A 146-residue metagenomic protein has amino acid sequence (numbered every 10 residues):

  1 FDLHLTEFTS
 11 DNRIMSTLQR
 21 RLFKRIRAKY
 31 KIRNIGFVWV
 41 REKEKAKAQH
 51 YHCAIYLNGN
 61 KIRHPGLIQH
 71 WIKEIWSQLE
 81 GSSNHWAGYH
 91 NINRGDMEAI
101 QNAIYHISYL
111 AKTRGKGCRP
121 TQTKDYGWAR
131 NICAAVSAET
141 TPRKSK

Functional and structural regions predicted by a protein language model:
F1-K43: Signature for HUH/AEP ssDNA processing cores
S10, A48, R63: Residues that form or flank phosphate/diphosphate-binding pockets in enzymes that use nucleotide phosphates
R13, Q49-H52, L67, Q122: Generic alpha-helix signal with a bias toward terminal, lower-confidence helices and secondary-structure junctions
M15-L18, A54, Q69-W71: Short intrinsically disordered coil segments
F37-N60: Histidine-centered divalent-metal-coordination microenvironment in nucleic-acid enzymes
G59-K146: Catalytic "initiation/cleavage/transfer" segments centered on a nucleophilic residue and adjacent nucleic-acid-engaging
